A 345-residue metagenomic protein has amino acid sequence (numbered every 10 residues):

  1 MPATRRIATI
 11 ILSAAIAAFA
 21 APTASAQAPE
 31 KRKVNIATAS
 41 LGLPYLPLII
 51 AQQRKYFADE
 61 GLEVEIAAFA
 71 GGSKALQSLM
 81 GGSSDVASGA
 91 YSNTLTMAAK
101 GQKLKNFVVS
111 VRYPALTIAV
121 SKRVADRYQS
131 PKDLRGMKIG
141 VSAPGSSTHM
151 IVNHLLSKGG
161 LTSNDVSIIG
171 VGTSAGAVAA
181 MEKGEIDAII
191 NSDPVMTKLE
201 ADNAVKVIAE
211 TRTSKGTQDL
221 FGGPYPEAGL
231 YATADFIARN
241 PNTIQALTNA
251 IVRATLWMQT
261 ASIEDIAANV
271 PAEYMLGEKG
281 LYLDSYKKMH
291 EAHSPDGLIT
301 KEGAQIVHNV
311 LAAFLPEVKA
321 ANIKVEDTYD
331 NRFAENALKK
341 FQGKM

Functional and structural regions predicted by a protein language model:
M1-I11: Bacterial N-terminal signal peptides that target proteins for export
T9-F19: Bacterial N-terminal signal peptides
P22-A26: Sec/Tat signal peptide C-region and signal peptidase I cleavage site
Q27-T173, A177, K183-D193, A204 (+2 more regions): Short, glycine-/small- and polar/acidic-enriched structural segments that line small-molecule recognition paths
D59, T213-G223, E291-T300: Short, solvent-exposed loop/beta-turn-alpha elements that line the ligand-binding surface or hinge of extracytoplasmic
S92, G176-A179, K183-A272: Pocket-lining segment of extracytoplasmic ligand-binding domains
I237-K319: Secondary-structure end/capping motifs
H308-M345: Conserved C-terminal helix/tail region of periplasmic/extracytoplasmic solute-binding proteins
